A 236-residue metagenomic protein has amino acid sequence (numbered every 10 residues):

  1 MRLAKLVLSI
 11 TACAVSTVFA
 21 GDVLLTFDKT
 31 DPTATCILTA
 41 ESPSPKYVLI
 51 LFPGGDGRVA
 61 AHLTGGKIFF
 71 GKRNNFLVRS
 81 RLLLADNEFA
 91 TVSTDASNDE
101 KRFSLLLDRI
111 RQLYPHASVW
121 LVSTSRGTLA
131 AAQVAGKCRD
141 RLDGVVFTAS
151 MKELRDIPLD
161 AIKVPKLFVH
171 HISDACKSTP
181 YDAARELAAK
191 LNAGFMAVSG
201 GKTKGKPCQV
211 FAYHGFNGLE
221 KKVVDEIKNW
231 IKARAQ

Functional and structural regions predicted by a protein language model:
A20-S44: N-terminal cap/lid segment of alpha/beta-hydrolase-fold proteins
S42-L83: Short, surface-exposed "cap/lid" segments of acyl-processing enzymes
R73-S80, S93-H116, W120-L121: Alpha/beta-hydrolase active-site loop
L121-A131: Gly/Ala-rich beta-loop-alpha elbow adjacent to hydrolase catalytic centers
D140-K152: A conserved short beta-strand
I162, F168-H170: Short beta-strand/loop motif that positions the catalytic acidic residue of the alpha/beta-hydrolase fold
V164, K177-A189: Short alpha-helix in the alpha/beta-hydrolase fold that links the catalytic acid
A193-Q236: C-terminal catalytic histidine-bearing segment of alpha/beta-hydrolase fold enzymes
